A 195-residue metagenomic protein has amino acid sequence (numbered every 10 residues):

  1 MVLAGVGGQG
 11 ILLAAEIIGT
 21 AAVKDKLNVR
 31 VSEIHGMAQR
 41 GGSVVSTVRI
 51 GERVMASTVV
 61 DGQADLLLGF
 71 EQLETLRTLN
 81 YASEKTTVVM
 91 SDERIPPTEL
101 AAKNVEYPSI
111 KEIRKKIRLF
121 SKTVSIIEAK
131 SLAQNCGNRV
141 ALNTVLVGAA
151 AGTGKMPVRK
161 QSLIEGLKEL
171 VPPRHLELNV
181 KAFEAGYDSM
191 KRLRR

Functional and structural regions predicted by a protein language model:
M1-R195: Active-site cofactor/cluster-binding pocket
